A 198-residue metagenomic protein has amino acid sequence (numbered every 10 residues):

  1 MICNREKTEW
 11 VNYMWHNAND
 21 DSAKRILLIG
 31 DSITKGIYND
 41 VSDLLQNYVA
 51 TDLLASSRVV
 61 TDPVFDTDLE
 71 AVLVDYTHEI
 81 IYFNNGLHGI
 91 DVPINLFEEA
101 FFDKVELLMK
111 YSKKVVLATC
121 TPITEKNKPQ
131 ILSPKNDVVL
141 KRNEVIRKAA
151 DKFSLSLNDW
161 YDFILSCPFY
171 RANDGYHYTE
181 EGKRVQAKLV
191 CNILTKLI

Functional and structural regions predicted by a protein language model:
M1-W10, D21-S22, R184-I198: Conserved catalytic region of serine esterases and O-acyltransferases that act on ester linkages in lipids
I2-D103: Conserved SGNH/GDSL esterase-like catalytic core that processes O-acyl groups on lipids and polysaccharides
L44, V64-I198: Alpha-helical cap/lid subdomain in secreted, periplasmic, or secretory-pathway luminal O-acyl-processing enzymes
